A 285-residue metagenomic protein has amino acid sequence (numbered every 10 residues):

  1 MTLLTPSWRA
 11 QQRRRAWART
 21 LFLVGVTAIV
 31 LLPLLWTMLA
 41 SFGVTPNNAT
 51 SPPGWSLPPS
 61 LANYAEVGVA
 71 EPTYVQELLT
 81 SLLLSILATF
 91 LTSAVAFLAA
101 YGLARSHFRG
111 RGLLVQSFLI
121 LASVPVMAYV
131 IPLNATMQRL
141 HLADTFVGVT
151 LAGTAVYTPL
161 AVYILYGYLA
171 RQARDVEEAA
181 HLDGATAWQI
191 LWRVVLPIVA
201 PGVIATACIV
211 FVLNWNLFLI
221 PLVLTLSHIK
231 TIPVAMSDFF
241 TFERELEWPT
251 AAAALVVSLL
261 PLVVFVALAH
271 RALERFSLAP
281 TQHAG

Functional and structural regions predicted by a protein language model:
M1-Q12: Short, Lys/Arg-rich, polar N-terminal cytosolic tail immediately upstream of the first transmembrane signal-anchor
R15-G285: A structural signal for multi-pass alpha-helical bundles of membrane permease subunits that mediate small-molecule
